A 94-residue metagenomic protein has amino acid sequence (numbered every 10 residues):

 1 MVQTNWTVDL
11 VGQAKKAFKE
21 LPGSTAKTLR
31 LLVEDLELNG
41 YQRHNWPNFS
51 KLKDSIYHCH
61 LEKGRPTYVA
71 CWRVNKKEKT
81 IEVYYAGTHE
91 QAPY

Functional and structural regions predicted by a protein language model:
M1-T7, K16-E20, L31, H60-Y94: Enriched for short, Lys/Arg-rich terminal
D9-V11: PIN/NYN-family metal-dependent endoribonuclease catalytic core
Q13-Q42: N-terminal first-folded block
T25-K27, D35-L38, K53, V69 (+1 more regions): General N-terminal targeting signals
E34-G64: A short, surface-exposed loop/turn module that caps and links secondary-structure elements
